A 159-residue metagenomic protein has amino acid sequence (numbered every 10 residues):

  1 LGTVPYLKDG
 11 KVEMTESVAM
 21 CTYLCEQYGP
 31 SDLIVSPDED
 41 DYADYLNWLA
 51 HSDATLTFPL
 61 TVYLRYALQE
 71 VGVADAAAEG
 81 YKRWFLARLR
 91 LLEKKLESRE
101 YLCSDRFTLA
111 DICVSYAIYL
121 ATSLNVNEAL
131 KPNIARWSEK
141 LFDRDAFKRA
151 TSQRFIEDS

Functional and structural regions predicted by a protein language model:
L1-E79, E93: GST-like domain detector, emphasizing the conserved glutathione-binding G-site in the N-terminal thioredoxin-like
V12, A117, F155: Flexible loop residues that form catalytic and substrate-binding hotspots at small-molecule/glycan-binding clefts
C25, A117-I118, T151: Active-site-flanking alpha-helical
D40, W137, E157-D158: Short secondary-structure capping/turn micro-motifs that flank functional sites
W48-D145: GST-like fold's C-terminal all-alpha helical module
F147-S159: Terminal-tail/helix-coil boundary detector
